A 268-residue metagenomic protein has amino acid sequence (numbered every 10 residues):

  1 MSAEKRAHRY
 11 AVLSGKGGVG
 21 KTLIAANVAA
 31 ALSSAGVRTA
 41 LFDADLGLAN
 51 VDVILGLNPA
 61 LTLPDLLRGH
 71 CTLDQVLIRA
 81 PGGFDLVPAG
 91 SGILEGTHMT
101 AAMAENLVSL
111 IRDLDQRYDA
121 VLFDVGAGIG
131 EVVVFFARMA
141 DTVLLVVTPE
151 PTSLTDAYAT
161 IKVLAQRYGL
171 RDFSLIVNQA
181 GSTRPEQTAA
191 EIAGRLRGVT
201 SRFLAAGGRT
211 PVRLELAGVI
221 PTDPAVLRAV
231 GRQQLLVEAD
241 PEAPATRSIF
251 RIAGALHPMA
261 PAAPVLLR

Functional and structural regions predicted by a protein language model:
M1-R9, P258, A262-R268: Acidic-aromatic/histidine active-site loop/patch
A3-D45: Walker A/P-loop phosphate-binding motif and the immediately C-terminal alpha-helix
L13, L41-Q116, A225-L235: P-loop/Walker-type NTP enzyme "switch/lid" segment
L46-L48, S91-L94, G128, E150-T152 (+2 more regions): Conserved nucleotide-binding/hydrolysis micro-motifs of P-loop NTPases
A120, V125-E215: Conserved catalytic-core segment of NTP-binding enzymes
S201-L235, I249: Beta-strand-loop-alpha "switch" segments that mediate conformational coupling across diverse proteins
P241-L266: Histidine-centered active-site loop/cap adjacent to the catalytic His in serine esterases/O-acetyl transfer systems
